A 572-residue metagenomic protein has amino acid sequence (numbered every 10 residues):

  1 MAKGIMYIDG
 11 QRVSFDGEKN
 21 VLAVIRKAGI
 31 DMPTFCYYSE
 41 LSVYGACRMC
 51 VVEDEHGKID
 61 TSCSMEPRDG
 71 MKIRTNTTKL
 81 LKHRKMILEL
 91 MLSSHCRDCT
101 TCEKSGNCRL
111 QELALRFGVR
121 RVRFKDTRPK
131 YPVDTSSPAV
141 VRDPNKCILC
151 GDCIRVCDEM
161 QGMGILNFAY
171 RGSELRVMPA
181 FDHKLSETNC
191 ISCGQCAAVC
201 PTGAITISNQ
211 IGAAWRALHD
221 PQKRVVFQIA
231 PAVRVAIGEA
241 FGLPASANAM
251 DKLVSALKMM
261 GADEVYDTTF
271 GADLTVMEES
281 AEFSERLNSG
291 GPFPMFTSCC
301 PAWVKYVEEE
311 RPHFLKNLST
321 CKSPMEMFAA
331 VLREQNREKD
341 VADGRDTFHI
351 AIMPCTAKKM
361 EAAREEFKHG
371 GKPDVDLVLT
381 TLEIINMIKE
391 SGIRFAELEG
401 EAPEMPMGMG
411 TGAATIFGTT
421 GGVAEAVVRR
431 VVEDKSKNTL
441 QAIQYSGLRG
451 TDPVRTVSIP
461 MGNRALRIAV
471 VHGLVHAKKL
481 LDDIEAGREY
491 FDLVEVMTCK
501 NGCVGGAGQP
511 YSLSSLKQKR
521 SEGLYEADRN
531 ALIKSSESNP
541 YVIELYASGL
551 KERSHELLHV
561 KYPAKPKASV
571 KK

Functional and structural regions predicted by a protein language model:
A2-M6: Short structural boundary motif marking the start of a folded domain
I8-Q11, E55-H56: Short strand-turn-strand beta-turns centered on an Asx-Gly dipeptide
D9, V140-D143, Q228, V496-M497: Short glycine-rich or small-residue beta-strand-to-loop segments that form or flank ligand, phosphate, metal/Fe-S
Q11-G17: A short N-terminal beta-strand-loop micro-motif at the entrance of redox/enzyme domains
D16, P138, I148, I191 (+2 more regions): Residue-level recognition of alpha-helix initiation/capping sites
G17-G70, N76, L80, S208-K572: Iron-sulfur-associated redox domains of electron-transfer enzymes in respiratory and anaerobic energy metabolism
R48-S192, A198, I205-R224: Fe-S ferredoxin-like electron-transfer domains and their immediately adjacent linker/connector regions across
Q161, C200, N336-D340: Structural motif corresponding to the C-terminal cap of alpha-helices
